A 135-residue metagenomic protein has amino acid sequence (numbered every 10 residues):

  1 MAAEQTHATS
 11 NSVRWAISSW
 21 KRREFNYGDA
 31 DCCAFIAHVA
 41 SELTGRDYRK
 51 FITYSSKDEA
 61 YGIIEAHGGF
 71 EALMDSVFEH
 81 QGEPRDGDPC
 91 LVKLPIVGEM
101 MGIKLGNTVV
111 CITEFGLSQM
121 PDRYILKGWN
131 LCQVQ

Functional and structural regions predicted by a protein language model:
M1-E65: N-terminal capping segments
M1-S19, F115-Q135: Non-catalytic ligand/cofactor/substrate-binding and regulatory segments of enzyme domains
C32-C33, C90, C111, C132: Generic recognition of cysteine residues
E42, N107-V109, L126-G128: General N-terminal targeting signals
S56-R123: ...with weaker cross-activation on analogous glycine-rich loops/strands in unrelated enzymes
